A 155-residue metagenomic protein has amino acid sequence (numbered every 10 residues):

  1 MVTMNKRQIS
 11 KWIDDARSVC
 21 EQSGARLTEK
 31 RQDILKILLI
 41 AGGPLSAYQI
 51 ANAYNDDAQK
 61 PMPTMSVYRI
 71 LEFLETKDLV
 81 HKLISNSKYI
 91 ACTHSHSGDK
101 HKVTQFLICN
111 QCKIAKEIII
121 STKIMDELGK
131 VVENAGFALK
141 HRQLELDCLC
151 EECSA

Functional and structural regions predicted by a protein language model:
S10-G24: Short, Lys/Arg-enriched N-terminal segment that forms or immediately precedes the first helix of a structured domain
L27-R31: Short helix-coil-helix linker/hinge
Q32-I37: Pre-recognition alpha-helix immediately N-terminal to the DNA-recognition helix within helix-turn-helix or winged-helix
A41-S46: Short capping segments at the starts of secondary-structure elements
Q49-N55, V67: A short acidic, leucine-rich amphipathic alpha-helix
V67-K77: Basic amphipathic alpha-helical segments that dock to polyanions
T76-K77, H81-A155: Non-DNA-binding regulatory cores of transcription-related proteins, predominantly C-terminal effector-binding
